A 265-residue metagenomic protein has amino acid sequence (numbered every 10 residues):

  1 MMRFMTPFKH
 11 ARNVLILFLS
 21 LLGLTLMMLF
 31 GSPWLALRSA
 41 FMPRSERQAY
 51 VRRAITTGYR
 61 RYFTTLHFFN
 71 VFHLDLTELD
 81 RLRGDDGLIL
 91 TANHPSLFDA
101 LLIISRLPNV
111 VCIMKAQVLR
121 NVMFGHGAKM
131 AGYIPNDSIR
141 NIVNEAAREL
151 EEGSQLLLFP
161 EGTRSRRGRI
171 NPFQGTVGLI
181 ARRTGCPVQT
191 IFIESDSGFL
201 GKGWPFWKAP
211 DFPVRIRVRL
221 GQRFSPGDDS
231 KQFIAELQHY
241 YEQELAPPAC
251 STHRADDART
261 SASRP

Functional and structural regions predicted by a protein language model:
M1-L88: Membrane-anchoring hydrophobic helices of lipid-metabolizing enzymes
R3-P7, I142-P265: Non-catalytic C-terminal accessory region of glycerolipid acyltransferases and related lyso-lipid remodeling enzymes
S32-T57, F69, G84-S138: Catalytic core of membrane glycerolipid acyltransferases/transacylases, capturing the structured, soluble-facing
F69-T77, N136-R140, L200-G203: Short gly/ser/thr-rich secondary-structure transition/capping motifs
F72, Y133, C186: Short glycine/serine/threonine/alanine-rich loop segments
T77, M114-K115, D137, P160 (+1 more regions): Thr-Gly-centered strand-to-loop micro-motif
L82, G127-A128, E149, I180: Structural alpha-helical scaffold elements that stabilize or flank donor/cofactor-binding regions in carbohydrate
